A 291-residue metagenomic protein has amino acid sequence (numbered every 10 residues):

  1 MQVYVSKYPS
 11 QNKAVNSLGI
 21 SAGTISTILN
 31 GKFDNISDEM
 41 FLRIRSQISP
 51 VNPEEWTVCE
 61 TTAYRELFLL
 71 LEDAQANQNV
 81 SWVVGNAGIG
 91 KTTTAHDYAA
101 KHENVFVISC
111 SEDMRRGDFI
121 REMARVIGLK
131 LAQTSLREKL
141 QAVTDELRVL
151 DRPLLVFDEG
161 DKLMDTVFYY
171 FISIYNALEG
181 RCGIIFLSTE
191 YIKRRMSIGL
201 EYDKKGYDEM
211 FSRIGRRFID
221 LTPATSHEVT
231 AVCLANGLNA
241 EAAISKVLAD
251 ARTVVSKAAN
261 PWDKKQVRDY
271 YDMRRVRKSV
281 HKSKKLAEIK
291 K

Functional and structural regions predicted by a protein language model:
M1-L42, S46-P50, E54, R217-K291: C-terminal alpha-helical "lid" subdomain
V58-Q75: Pre-Walker A adenine-sensing motif
Q75-D97, S111-E112: Walker A/P-loop nucleotide-binding motif
W82-A87, L163, Y175-G206: Sensor-1/coupling segment of RecA-like P-loop NTPase cores
H102-E112: Conserved catalytic segments around the Walker B and adjacent sensor/switch elements of P-loop NTPase domains
E103-V105, G199-T222: A short helix-turn-beta junction within AAA+ P-loop NTPase domains corresponding to the substrate/partner-engaging
C110-L150: Short glycine-rich substrate-engagement loop in P-loop NTPases that contacts/grips substrate
E146-V167, F171, L178: Conserved P-loop NTPase "ATPase switch" module shared by AAA+ and STAND
